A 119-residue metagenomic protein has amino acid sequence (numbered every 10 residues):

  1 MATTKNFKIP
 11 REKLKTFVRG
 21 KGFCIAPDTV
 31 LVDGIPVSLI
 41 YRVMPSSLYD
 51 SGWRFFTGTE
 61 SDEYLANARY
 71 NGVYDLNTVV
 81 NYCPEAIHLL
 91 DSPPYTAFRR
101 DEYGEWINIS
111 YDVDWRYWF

Functional and structural regions predicted by a protein language model:
A2-L14, L76-N81: Short, basic/low-complexity N-terminal boundary segments at the transition from targeting/disordered tails
N6-K15, R54, D62-L65: Short low-complexity stretches enriched in small and charged residues
P10-D28: Short acidic, Pro/Gly- and aromatic-enriched capping/linker segments at domain boundaries
F23-Y49: Amphipathic, interaction-prone secondary-structure segments
I40-L90: Acidic, aromatic-enriched beta-alpha/helix-loop junctions
V73-W118: Short, compact, well-ordered microdomains
